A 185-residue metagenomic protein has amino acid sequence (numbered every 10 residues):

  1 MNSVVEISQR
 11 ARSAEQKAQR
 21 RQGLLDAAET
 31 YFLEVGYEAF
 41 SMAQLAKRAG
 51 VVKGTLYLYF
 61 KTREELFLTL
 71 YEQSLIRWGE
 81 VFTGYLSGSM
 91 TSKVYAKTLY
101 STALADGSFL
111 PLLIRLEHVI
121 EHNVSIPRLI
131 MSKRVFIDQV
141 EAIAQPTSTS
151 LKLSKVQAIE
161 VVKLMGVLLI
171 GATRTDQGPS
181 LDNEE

Functional and structural regions predicted by a protein language model:
M1-V35, M42-Q44, R48, S87: Basic, helix-initiating cap at the start of DNA-binding domains
K17, F67, Y71, L75 (+1 more regions): Amphipathic, non-transmembrane alpha-helical scaffold segments
L25, A96, Y100, V140-Q145: An amphipathic alpha-helix signature
V35-E65, T69: Helix-turn-helix
T69, R77, T83-F109, V161-M165: Hydrophobic alpha-helical connector segments
D106-P127, Q177-E184: Amphipathic alpha-helical segments used for helix-helix packing
N123-K152, I159: Amphipathic alpha-helical packing segments from all-alpha helical-bundle domains
T149-E185: Hydrophobic/aromatic-rich alpha-helical bundle segments in the mid-to-C-terminal region
